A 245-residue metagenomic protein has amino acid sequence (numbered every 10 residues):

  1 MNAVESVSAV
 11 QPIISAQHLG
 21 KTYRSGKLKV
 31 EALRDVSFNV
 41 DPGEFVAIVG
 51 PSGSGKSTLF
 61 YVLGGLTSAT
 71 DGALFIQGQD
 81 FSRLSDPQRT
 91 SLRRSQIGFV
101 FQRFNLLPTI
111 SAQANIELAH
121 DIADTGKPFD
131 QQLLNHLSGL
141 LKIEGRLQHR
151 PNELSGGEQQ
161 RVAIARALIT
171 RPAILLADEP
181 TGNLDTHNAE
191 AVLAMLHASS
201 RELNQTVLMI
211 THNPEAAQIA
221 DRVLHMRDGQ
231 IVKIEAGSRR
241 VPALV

Functional and structural regions predicted by a protein language model:
M1-T22, K233-V245: ABC-family P-loop ATPase nucleotide-binding domain
P12-A220, H225-M226: ABC family nucleotide-binding domain
V223-A236: H-loop (His-switch) and adjacent beta-strand-loop-beta switch element of ABC-type ATPase nucleotide-binding domains
